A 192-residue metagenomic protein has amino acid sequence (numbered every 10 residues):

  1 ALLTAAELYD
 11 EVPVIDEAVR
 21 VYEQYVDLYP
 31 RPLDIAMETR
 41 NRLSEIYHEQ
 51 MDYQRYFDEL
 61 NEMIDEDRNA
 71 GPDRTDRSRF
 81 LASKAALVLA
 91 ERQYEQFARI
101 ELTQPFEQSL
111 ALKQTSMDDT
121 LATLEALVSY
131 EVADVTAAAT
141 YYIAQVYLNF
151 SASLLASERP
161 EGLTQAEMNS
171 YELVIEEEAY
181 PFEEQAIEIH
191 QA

Functional and structural regions predicted by a protein language model:
A1-A192: Acidic, polar-rich low-complexity tracts and alpha-helical solenoid repeat scaffolds
